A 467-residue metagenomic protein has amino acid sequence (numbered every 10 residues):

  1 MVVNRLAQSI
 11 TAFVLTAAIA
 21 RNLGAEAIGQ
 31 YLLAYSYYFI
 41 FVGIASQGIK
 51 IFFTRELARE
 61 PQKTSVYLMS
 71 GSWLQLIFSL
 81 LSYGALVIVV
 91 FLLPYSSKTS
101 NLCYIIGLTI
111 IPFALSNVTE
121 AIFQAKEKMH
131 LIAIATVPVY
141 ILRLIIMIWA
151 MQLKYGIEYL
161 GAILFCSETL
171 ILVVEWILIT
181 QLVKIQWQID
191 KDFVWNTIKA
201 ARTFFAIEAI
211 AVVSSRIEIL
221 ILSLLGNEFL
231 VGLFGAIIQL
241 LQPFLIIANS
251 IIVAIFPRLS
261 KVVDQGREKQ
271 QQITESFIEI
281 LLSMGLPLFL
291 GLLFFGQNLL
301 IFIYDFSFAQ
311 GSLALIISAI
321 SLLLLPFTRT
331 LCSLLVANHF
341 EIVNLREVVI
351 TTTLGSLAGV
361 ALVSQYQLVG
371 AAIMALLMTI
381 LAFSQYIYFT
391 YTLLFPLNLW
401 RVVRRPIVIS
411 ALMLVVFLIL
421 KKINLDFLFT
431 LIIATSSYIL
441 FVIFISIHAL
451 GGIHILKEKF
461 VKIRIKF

Functional and structural regions predicted by a protein language model:
M1-K50, Y83, V87-V90, T109 (+6 more regions): Signature of the first transmembrane helix
M1-Q8, A34, G43-V90, N101-L102 (+3 more regions): Membrane-water interface segments that mark the loop-to-transmembrane alpha-helix transition
A17, A45-Q62, A125, I237 (+2 more regions): Helix-loop junctions and terminal segments of transmembrane helices in multi-pass membrane transport/translocation
A45, M69-S96, S100-N101, W149 (+5 more regions): Alpha-helical transmembrane segments of multi-pass membrane transport and lipid-handling proteins
E56-R59, P112-A135, A319-I350, T390-T392: Membrane-interface junctions at transmembrane-helix termini in multi-pass inner-membrane proteins
Y104, A133-Q181, V349-L357, L368-F389 (+2 more regions): Hydrophobic alpha-helical transmembrane segments
Y104, H130, I157-E158, V173-S215 (+5 more regions): Interhelical loop/hinge segments that connect adjacent transmembrane helices in multipass membrane
V415-F467: Membrane-proximal transmembrane or re-entrant/amphipathic helices at the cytosolic face
